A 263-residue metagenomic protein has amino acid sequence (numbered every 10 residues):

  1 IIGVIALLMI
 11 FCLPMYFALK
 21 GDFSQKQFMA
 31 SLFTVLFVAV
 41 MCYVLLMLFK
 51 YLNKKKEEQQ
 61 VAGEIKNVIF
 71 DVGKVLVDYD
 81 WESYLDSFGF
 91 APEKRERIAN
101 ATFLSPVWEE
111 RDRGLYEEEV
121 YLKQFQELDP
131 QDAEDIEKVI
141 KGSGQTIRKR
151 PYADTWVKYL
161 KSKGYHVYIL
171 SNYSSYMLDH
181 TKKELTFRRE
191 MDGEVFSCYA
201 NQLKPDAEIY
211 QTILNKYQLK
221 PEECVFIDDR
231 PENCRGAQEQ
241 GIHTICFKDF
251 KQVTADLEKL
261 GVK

Functional and structural regions predicted by a protein language model:
I1-K26: N-terminal signal sequences
Q25-L36: Hydrophobic alpha-helical transmembrane segments
V40-E57: Membrane-helix interfacial anchor on the cytosolic side
V61-I65, S174-S175, K182-K263: Asp-based, Mg2+/Mn2+-dependent phosphohydrolase catalytic module
V61-L104, E239: Active-site neighborhood of HAD-like aspartate-dependent phosphohydrolases
D71-K74, G114, I169, E194 (+1 more regions): Generic structural signal for small/hydrophobic residues in well-ordered secondary structure, especially within
W108-V139: A metal-dependent, Asp-based hydrolase signature
E119, E137-Y168, D179, A207: Short, acidic loop-to-helix structural element flanking the phosphoryl-transfer center in phosphate-processing enzymes
